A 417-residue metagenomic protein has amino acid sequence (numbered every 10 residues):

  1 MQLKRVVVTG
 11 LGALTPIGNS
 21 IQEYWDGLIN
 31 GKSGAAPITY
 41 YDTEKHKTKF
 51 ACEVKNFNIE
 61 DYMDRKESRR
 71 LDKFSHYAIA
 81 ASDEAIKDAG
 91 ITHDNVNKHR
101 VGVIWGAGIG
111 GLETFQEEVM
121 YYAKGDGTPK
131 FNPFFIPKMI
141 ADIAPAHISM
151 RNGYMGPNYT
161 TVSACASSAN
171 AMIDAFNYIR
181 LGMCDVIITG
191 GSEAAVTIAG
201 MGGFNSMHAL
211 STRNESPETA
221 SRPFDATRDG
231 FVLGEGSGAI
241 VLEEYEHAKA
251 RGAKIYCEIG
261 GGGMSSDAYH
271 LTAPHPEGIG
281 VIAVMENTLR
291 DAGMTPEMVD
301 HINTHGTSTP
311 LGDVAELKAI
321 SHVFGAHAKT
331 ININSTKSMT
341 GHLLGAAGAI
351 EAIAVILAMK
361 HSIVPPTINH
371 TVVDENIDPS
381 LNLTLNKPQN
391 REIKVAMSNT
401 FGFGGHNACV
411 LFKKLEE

Functional and structural regions predicted by a protein language model:
M1-E67, A89, E246-Y256, I353-I368 (+1 more regions): ACP-dependent fatty acid/polyketide chain-elongation machinery
M1-V8, N97-K98, A292-M298, K329 (+1 more regions): Flexible, low-complexity linker/loop segments at domain and module junctions
R5-T9, A36, E215-A292, H301 (+1 more regions): Condensing-enzyme catalytic core mediating Claisen C-C bond formation in acyl metabolism
V8, Y24-W25, K32-S163, S192-M201 (+1 more regions): Conserved beta-ketoacyl condensing-enzyme motif
G10, L28, S82, V103 (+10 more regions): Conserved small-residue
A78-I91, A144-P145, S149-N152, N158-E193 (+5 more regions): Active-site-proximal alpha-helical scaffold in enzymes
G125-N132, I173, N177, E193-A250 (+2 more regions): Glycine-/small-residue-rich "gating" segment that lines the acyl/pantetheine channel and substrate pocket
M183-D229, G262-P276, G306-D313, T330-L381: Acyl-CoA/ACP chain-elongation machinery
